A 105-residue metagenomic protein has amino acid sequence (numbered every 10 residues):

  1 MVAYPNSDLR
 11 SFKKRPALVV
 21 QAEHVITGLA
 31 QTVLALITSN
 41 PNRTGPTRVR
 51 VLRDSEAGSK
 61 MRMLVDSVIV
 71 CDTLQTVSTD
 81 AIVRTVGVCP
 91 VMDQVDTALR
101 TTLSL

Functional and structural regions predicted by a protein language model:
M1-P5: Short coil-to-beta transition motif at edge beta-strands of beta-rich domains
D8-D54: Compact nucleic-acid interaction/catalytic patches
R53-L105: C-terminal terminal-subdomain/extension
